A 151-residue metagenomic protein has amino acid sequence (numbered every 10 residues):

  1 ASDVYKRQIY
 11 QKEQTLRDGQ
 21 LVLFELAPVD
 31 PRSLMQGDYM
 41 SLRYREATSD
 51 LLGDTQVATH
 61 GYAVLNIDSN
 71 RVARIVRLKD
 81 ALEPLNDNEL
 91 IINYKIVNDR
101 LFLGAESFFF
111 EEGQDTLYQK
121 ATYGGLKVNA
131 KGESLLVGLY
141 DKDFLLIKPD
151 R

Functional and structural regions predicted by a protein language model:
A1-Y5: Short, small-residue-biased leader/transition segments that mark boundaries at the very start of proteins
K6-L23: Aromatic-capped interface at the extracytoplasmic side of an N-terminal signal-anchor transmembrane helix
Q8-E13, D50-G53, K79, E112-G113: Intrinsically disordered, low-complexity boundary segments flanking structured domains
I9-Y10, S41, R151: N-terminal intrinsically disordered, low-complexity, charge/repeat-rich segments that act as generic
L16, L34-Q36, V57, T116-K120: Solvent-exposed loop and beta-edge segments used for protein-protein assembly and interaction
G19-L21, Y39-S41, A58-H60, A121-Y123: Extracytoplasmic
L23-T55: Short extracytoplasmic
A63-I67, V72-L78, L85-R151: Extracytoplasmic/periplasmic terminal helices and flexible tails
